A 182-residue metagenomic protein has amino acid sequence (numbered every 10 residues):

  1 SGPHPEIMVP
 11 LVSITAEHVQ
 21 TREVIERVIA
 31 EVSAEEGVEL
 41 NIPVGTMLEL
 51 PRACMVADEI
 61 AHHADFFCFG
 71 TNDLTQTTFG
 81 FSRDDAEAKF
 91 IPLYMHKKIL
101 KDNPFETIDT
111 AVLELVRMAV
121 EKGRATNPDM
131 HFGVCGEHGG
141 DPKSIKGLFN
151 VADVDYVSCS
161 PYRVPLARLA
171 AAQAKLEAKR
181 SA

Functional and structural regions predicted by a protein language model:
S1-A182: Conserved alpha/beta-domain cores
